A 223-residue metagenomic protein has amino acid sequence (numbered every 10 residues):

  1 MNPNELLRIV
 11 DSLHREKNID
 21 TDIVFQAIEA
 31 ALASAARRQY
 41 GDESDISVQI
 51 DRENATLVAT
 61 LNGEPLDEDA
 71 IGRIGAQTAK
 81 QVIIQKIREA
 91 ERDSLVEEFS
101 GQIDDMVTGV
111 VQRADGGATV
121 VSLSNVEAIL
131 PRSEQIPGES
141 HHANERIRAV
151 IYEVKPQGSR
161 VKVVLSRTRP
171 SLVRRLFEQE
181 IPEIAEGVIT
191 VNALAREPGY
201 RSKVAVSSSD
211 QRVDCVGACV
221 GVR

Functional and structural regions predicted by a protein language model:
M1-R223: RNA-contacting regions in translation and RNA-metabolism proteins, encompassing KH/S1 modules where present
